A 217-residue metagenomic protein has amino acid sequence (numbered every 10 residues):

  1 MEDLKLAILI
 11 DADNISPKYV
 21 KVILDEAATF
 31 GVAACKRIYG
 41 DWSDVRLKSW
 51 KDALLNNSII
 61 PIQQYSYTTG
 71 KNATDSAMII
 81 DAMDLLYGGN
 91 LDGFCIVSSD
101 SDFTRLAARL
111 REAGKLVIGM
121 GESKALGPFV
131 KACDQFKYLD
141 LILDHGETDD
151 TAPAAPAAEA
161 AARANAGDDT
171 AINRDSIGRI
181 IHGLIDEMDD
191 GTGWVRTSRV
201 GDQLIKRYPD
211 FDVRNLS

Functional and structural regions predicted by a protein language model:
M1-Y87, A108, L116: Domain-level signal for Mg2+-assisted phosphodiester chemistry and nucleotide/NA-binding surfaces in nucleic-acid
I8, S16-Y19, R46, W50 (+10 more regions): Helical mechanochemical/support elements of P-loop NTPase systems and associated helical scaffolds
A12, S66-Y67, S99, E122-S123 (+1 more regions): Short, ordered loop/turn segments at secondary-structure junctions
Y39, D92-S99, L106, L110 (+1 more regions): Acidic beta-strand-to-loop metal/phosphate-binding motif
N57, A113, K131-C133: Short, structured coil segments at secondary-structure junctions
P61-Q63, C95, V117-M120, K137-Y138: Short hydrophobic alpha-helical runs that function as membrane-insertion/retention elements
E122, L126-T170, S176: Long, low-complexity, charged/polar intrinsically disordered regions in eukaryotic proteins
P153-S217: N-terminal regulatory modules in eukaryotic regulatory proteins
